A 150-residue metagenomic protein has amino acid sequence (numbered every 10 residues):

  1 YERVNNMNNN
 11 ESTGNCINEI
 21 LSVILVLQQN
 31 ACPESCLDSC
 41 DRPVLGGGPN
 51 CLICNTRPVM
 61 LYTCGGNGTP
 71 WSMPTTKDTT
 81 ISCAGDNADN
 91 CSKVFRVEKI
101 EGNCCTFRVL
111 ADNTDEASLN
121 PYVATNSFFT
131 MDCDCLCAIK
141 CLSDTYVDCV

Functional and structural regions predicted by a protein language model:
E2-E101, T106-V150: Short glycine-rich, low-complexity segments
